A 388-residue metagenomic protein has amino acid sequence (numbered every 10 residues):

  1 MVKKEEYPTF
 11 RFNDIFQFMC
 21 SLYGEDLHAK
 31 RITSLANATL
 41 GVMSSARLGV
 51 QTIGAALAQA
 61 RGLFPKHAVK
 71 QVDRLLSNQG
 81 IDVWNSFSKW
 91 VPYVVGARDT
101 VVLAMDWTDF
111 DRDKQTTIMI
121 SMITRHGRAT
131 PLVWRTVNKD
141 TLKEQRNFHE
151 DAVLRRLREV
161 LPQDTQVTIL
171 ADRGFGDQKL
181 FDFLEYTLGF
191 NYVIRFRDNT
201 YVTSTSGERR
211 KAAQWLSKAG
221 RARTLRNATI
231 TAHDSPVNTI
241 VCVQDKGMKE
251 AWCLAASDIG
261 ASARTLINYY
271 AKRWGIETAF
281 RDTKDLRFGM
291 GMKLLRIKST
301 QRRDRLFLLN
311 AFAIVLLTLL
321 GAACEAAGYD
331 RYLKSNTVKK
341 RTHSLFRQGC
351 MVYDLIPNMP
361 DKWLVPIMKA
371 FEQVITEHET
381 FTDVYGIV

Functional and structural regions predicted by a protein language model:
M1-R47, F87-S88, D99, R112 (+1 more regions): Single, function-defining residue in the core of a domain
S45-A55: Short, charged amphipathic recognition helices of the HTH superfamily and cognate SANT/SANTA-like modules
I53-G54, I120, V153-R155: Short, well-ordered amphipathic alpha-helices
A56, L75, L286: Short acidic/histidine-centered micro-motifs embedded in hydrophobic/aromatic stretches that mark compact functional
L57-Q71: Short, basic interhelical loop/turn and adjoining N-cap of the next helix at nucleic-acid- or acidic-partner-contacting
H67-H126, P131-V133, N138: Active-site-proximal, Lys/Arg-enriched surface segment that forms a nucleic-acid-binding/basic interface patch
